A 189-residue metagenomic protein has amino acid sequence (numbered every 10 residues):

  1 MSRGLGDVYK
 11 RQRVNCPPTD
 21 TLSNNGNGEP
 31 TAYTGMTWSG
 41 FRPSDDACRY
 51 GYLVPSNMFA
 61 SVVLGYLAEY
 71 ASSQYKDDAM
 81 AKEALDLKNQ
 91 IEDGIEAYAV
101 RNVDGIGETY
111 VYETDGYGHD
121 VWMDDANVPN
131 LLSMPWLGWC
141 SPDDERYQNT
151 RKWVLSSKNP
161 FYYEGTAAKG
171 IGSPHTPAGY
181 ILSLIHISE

Functional and structural regions predicted by a protein language model:
M1-Y9, I185-E189: Single conserved hydrophobic/aromatic residue that forms the stacking wall/gate of nucleotide- or nucleobase-binding
G6-V14, Y52, G65-E145: Catalytic cores of carbohydrate-active enzymes
K10-R49, N102-P129, Y163-L184: Carbohydrate-binding/catalytic loop surfaces
D20-N24, I91, I95-Y98, T150: A broad, low-specificity signal for short, low-complexity segments enriched in glycine/proline and polar/charged
T37, A71, I95, T150-V154: Generic structural signal of hydrophobic/aromatic residues within well-ordered alpha-helices of folded domains
W38-S39, I91-A99, S157-F161: Preference for long, amphipathic alpha-helical scaffolds in soluble/luminal domains and all-alpha bundles
D45, Y52-V54, M58: Cap/lid and interdomain-hinge subdomains that line or gate substrate/regulatory clefts in soluble alpha/beta enzymes
M58, G65, G118-S188: Active-site core of glycosidic bond-cleaving carbohydrate-active enzymes
